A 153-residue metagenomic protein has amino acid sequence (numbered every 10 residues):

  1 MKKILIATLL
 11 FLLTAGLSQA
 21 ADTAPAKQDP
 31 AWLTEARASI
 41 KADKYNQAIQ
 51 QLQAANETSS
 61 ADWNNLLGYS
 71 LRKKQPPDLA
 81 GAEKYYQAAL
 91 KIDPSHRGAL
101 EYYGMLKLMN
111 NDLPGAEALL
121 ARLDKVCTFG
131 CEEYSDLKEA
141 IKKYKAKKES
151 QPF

Functional and structural regions predicted by a protein language model:
A7, A21-P30, E117-F153: Terminal, low-structured helical/coil segments at or just beyond the last alpha-helical repeat
K27-A55: Alpha-helical segment of the N-proximal tetratricopeptide repeat
A42-Q47, Q75-A88, N110-L119: Structural signature of tandem alpha-helical TPR/SEL1-like repeats, specifically the intra-repeat loop/turn
A55-T58, I92, K125-F129: Structural marker of alpha-solenoid helical repeat scaffolds
W63-N65, A99, E133: TPR alpha-solenoid repeat register
L66-L67, Y102, D136-A140: Canonical tetratricopeptide repeat
